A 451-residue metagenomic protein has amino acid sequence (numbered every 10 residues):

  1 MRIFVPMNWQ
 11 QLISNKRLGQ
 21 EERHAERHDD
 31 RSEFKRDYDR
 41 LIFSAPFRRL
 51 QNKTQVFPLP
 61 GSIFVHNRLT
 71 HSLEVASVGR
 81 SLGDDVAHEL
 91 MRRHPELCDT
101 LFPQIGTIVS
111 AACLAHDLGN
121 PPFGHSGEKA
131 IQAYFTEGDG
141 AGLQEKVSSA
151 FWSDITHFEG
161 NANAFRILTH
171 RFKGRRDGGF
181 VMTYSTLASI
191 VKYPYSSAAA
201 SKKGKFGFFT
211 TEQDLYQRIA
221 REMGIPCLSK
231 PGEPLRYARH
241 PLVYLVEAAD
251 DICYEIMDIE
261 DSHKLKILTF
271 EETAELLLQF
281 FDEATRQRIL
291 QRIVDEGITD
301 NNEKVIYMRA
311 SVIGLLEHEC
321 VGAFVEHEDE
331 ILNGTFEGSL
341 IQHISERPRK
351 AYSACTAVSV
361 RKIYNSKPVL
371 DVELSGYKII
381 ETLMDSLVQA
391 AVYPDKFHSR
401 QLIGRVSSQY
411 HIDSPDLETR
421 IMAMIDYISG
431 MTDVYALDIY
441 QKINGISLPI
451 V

Functional and structural regions predicted by a protein language model:
R2-D30, I42-K53, S62, L73 (+4 more regions): Sequence-structural signature of the catalytic-core scaffold of metal-dependent phosphohydrolases that act on
F4-G19, M431-V451: Structural signal for terminal/edge beta-strands and the immediately following C-terminal loop/tail that closes
R36-R48, I344-K350: Acidic, low-complexity proline/glycine-rich segments
P58-N67, A112-A115, S149-A150, P234-L235 (+4 more regions): Glycine- and acidic
E74, Y244, A248-D251, V312 (+6 more regions): Charged, amphipathic alpha-helical oligomerization/scaffolding segments
V325-S408: Substrate-recognition/cap regions that form aromatic- and gly/pro-loop-enriched pockets for small-molecule ligands
F397-L448: C-terminal amphipathic alpha-helical interaction region
